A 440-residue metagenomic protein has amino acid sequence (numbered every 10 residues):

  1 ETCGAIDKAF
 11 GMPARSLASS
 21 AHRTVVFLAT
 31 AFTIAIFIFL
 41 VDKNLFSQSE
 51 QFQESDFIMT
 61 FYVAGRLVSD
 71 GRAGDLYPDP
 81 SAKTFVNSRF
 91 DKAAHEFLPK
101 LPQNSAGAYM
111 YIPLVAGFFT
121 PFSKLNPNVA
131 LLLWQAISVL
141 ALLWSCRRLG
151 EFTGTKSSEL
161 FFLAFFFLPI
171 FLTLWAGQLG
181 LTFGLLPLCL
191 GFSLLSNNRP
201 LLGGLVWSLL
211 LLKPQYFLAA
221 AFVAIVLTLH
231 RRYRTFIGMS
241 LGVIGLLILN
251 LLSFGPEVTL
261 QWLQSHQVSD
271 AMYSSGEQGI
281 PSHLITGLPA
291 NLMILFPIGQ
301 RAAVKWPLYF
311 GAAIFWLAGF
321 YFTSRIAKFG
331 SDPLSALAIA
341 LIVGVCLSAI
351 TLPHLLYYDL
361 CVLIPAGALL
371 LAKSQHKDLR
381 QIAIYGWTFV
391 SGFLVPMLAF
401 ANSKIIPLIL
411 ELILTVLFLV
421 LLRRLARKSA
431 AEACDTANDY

Functional and structural regions predicted by a protein language model:
T2-L202, V226-L360, I364, A433-A437: Primarily membrane-embedded glycan-assembly and transfer machineries that use lipid-linked glycans
S16, V206, V416-L417: Helix-centric, low-specificity signal for extended rod-like, repetitive segments
S20, L210, A302, V420-L421: Short alpha-helical segments used as structural interaction elements across diverse proteins
L188, S208, L352, L370-A372 (+1 more regions): Hydrophobic alpha-helical segments of integral membrane proteins
C189-F192, Q215, V268-M272, A366-K373 (+1 more regions): Alpha-helical transmembrane segments and their membrane-interface exit regions
W207-V226, L352-D359: Transmembrane helices and adjacent periplasmic/lumenal helix-loop junctions of polyprenol-phosphate-dependent
L369-Y440: Aromatic-enriched
